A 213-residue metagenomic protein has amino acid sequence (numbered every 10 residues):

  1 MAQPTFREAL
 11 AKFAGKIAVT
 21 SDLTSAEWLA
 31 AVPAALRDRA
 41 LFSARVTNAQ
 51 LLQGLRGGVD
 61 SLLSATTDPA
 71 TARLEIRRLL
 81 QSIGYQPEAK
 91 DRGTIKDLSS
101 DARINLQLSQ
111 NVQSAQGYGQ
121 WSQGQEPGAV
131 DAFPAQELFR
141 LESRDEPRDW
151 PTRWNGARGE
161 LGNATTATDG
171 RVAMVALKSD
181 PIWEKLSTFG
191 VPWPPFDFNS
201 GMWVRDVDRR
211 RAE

Functional and structural regions predicted by a protein language model:
M1-D197, R205-E213: Domain-core detector
